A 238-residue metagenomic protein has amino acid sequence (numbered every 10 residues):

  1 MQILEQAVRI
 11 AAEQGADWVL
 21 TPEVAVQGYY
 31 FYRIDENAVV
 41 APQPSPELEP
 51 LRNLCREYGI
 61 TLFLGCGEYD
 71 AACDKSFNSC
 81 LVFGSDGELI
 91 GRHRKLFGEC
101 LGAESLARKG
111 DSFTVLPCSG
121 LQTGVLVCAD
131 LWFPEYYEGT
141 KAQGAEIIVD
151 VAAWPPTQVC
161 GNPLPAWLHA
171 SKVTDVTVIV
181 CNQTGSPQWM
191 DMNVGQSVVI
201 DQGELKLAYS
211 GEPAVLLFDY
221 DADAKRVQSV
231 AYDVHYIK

Functional and structural regions predicted by a protein language model:
M1-S85, P155-T177: Cys-nucleophile CN-hydrolase/nitrilase-fold catalytic domain and related Cys-dependent amidase chemistry that acts on
R9, D219-D223: A short, amphipathic alpha-helical segment
S45-F63, W132-L216: CN hydrolase (nitrilase-like) catalytic-core segments centered on the catalytic cysteine and neighboring Lys/Glu
L64-C66, S79-V82, T114, Q196-V199 (+1 more regions): Short beta-strand scaffold segments in enzyme catalytic cores
G65-G67, S85-D86, H93-L96, C128-A129 (+4 more regions): Fold-independent oxyanion-binding glycine-rich loops and adjacent beta-strand/coil segments at enzyme active sites
G67-D70, C100-E104, Q183-P187, E204: Intrinsically disordered, low-complexity segments enriched in polar/charged residues with Gly/Pro, especially when
A72-E146, P156-H169, A222-K238: Active-site catalytic loop in hydrolytic enzyme cores
